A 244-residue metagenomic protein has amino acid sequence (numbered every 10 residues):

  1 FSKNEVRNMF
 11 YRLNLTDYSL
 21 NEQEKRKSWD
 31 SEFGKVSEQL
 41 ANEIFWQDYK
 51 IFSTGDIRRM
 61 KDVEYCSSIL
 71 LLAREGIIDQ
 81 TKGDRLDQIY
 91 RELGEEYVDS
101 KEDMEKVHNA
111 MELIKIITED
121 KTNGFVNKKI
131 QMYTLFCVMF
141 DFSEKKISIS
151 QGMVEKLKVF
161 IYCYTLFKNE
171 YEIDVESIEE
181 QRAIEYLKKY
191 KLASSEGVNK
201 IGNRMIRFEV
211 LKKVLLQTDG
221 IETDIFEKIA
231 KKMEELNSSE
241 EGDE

Functional and structural regions predicted by a protein language model:
F1-R91, E180, I184-E244: Basic- and aromatic-enriched surface patches that contact anionic nucleotides/nucleic acids
K3, R59-M60, M104, I147-V154 (+1 more regions): Generic detection of long, well-ordered alpha-helical segments
K25-S28, D79-E95, K146-L166: Short alpha-helical "patches" and their helix-cap loops
S37, M104-H108, L157-I161, F208-L211: Generic hydrophobic, helix-prone segments enriched in Leu/Val/Ile
E43-D48, E95-K115, Y164-A193: Charged/polar, low-hydrophobicity segments characteristic of intrinsically disordered regions and flexible loops
G83-L113, T118-D120, G124-V138: Small-residue-rich helix-loop
K121, I147-S150, D243: Covalent nucleotidyltransferase
Q131-E196: C-terminal hydrophobic structural anchor segments that stabilize assembly/packing rather than catalytic chemistry
